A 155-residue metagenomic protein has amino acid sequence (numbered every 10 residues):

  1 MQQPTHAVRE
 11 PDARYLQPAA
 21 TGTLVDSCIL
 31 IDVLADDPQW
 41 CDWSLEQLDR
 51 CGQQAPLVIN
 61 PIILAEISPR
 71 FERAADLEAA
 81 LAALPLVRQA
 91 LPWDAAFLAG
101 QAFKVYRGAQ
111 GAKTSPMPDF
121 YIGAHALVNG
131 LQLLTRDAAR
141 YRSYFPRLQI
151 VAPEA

Functional and structural regions predicted by a protein language model:
M1-I59, P69-A79, V151: Short, well-structured N-terminal submotif of metal-dependent ribonuclease cores
Q2-H6, D12, Q17-P18, V87-Q132 (+1 more regions): Active-site neighborhoods of divalent-metal-dependent phosphate/nucleic-acid chemistry enzymes
T23, P56-V58, P85-A90, Q132: Short loop->beta-strand "edge-of-pocket" segments that line small-molecule binding or catalytic clefts across diverse
V25-D26, I59-N60, S115-P116, D137 (+1 more regions): Histidine- and aromatic-rich ligand-binding microenvironments
E72-A74, R136-A139: Short, polar loop motifs at secondary-structure junctions
E72-D94: Active-site-proximal, substrate-binding regions of enzyme catalytic domains and RNA-binding/basic surfaces
L84, Y144-P146: Short, structured coil segments at secondary-structure junctions
